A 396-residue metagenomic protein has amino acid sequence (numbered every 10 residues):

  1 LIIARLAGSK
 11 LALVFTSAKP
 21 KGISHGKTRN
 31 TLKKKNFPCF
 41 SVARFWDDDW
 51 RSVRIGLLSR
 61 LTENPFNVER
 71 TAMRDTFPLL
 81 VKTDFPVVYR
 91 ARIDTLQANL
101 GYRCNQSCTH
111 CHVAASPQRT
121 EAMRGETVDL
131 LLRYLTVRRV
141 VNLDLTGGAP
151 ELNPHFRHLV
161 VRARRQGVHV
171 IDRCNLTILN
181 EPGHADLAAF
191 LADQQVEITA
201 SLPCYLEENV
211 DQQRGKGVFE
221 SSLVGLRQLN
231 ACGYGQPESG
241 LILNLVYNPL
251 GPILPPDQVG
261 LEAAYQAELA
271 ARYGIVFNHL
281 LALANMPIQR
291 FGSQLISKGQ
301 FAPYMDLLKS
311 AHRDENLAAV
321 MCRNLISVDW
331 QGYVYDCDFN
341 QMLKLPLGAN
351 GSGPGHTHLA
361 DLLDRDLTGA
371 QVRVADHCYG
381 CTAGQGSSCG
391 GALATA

Functional and structural regions predicted by a protein language model:
A7, G26-L32, P38-R44, G56-S59: Short, low-complexity, charge-dense intrinsically disordered segments
G8-S9, S17, G22, G26: Intrinsically disordered, low-complexity segments enriched in small polar residues
R51-P86, S297-G299, Q371-A396: Radical SAM enzyme core and accessory elements
G56-L61, P65-E69, L206-C322: Radical SAM enzyme [4Fe-4S]-AdoMet core and its adjacent flexible, acidic and glycine-rich loops/tails across
V68-R70, R74-G147, E151-V168: Conserved alpha-helical substructure of the radical SAM core
G125-L145, N153-N248: Radical SAM/AdoMet-radical enzyme domain recognition
Y333-A396: Flexible mid-to-C-terminal extensions adjoining Fe-S/redox cofactors in radical SAM and related proteins
